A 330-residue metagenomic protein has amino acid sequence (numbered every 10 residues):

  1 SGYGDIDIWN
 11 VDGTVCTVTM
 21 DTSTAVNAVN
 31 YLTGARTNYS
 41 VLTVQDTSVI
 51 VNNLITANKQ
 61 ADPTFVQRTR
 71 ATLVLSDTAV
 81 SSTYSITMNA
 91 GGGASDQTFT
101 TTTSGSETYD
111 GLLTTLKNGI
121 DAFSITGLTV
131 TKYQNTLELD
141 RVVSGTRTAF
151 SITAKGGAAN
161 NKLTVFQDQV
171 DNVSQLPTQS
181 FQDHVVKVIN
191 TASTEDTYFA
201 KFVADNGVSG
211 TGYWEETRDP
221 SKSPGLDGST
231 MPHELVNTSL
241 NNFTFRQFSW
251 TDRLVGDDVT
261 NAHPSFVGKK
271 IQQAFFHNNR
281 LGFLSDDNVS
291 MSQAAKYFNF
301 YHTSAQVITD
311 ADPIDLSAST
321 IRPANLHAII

Functional and structural regions predicted by a protein language model:
S1-D46, V51-N52, T72-G156, D171-N206 (+4 more regions): Extended, beta-strand-rich, solvent-exposed assembly scaffolds of outer structural proteins
Y3-D7, A57-A61, D287-F298: Structural motif
G4-I6, F243, N279: Repetitive beta-architecture junctions, highlighting loop-to-beta-strand starts across blade-like repeats
L54-K59, F65-T69: Sec-dependent N-terminal signal peptides of Gram-negative outer-membrane/periplasmic proteins
Q167-D168: Eukaryotic intrinsically disordered, low-complexity regulatory regions enriched in Ser/Thr and Pro
F199-V259: Long, low-complexity, polar/charged, intrinsically disordered or flexibly structured peripheral segments
F248-N279, L284-I330: Beta-propeller and closely related beta-pinwheel folds
